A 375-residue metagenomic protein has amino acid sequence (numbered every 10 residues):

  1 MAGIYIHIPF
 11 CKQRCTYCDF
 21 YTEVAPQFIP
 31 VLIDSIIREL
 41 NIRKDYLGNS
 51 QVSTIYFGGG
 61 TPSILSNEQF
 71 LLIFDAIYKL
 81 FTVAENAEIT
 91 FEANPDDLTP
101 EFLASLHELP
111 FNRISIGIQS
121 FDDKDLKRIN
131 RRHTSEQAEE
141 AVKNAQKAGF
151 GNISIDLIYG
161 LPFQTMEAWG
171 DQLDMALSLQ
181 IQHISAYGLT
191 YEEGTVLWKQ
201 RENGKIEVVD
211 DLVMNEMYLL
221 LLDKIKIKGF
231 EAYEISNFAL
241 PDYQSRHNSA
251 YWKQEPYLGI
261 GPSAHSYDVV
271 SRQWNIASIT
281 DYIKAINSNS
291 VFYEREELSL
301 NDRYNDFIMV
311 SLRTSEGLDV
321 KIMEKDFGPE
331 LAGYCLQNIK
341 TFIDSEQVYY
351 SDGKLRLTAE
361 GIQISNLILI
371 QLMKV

Functional and structural regions predicted by a protein language model:
M1, T22-D45, Q51-P329: C-terminal scaffold of the Radical SAM
M1-I8: Immediate flanking context of iron-sulfur cluster ligation sites
P9-F20: Local cysteine-cluster metal-coordination motifs and their immediate loop/turn environment, predominantly Fe-S cluster
P329-T341: Short amphipathic alpha-helical interaction segments
I343-G353: A short, conserved structural fragment
K354-T358: Minor-groove-contacting beta-hairpin "wing" of winged helix-turn-helix DNA-binding domains
E360-V375: Short, amphipathic alpha-helical interaction segments positioned at domain boundaries
